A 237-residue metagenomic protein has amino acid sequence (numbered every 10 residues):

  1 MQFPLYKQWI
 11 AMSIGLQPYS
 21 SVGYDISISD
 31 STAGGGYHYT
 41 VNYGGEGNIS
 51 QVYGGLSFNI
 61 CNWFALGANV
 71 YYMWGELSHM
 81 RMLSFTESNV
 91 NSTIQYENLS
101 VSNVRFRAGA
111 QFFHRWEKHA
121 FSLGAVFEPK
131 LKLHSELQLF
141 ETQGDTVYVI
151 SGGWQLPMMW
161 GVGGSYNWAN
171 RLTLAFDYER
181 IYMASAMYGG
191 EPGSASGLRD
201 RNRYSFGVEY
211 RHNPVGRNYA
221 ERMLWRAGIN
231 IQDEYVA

Functional and structural regions predicted by a protein language model:
Q2-A237: Outer-membrane beta-barrel porins/channels
